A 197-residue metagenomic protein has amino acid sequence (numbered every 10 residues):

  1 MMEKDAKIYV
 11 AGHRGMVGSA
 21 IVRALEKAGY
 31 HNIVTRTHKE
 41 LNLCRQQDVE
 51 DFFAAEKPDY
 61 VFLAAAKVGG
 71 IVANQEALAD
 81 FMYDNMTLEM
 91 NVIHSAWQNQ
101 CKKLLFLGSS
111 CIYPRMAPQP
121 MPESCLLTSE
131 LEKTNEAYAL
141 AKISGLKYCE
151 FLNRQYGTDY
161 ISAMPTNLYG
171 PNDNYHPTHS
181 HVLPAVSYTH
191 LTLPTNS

Functional and structural regions predicted by a protein language model:
I8-A24: N-terminal Rossmann NAD(P)H-binding glycine-rich loop of SDR-like oxidoreductase domains
N32-V49: Adenosine-cofactor binding site in Rossmann-like domains, unifying the SAM/SAH pocket of S-adenosylmethionine-dependent
Q47-M86: NAD(P)H-binding glycine-rich loop region in Rossmannoid oxidoreductase-like domains and their noncatalytic homologs
M86-V92, A141-C149, L183: Conserved catalytic Lys-bearing alpha helix of Rossmann-like short-chain dehydrogenase/reductases
M90-N135: Conserved Rossmann-fold NAD(P)-dependent oxidoreductase catalytic core, especially the SDR/UDP-sugar
Y113-P114, M164-H181: Flexible, glycine-rich beta-alpha linker
K133-M164: Active-site Tyr-X1-5-Lys
T189-T195: Conserved small/polar residues in nucleotide/adenosyl-binding loops
